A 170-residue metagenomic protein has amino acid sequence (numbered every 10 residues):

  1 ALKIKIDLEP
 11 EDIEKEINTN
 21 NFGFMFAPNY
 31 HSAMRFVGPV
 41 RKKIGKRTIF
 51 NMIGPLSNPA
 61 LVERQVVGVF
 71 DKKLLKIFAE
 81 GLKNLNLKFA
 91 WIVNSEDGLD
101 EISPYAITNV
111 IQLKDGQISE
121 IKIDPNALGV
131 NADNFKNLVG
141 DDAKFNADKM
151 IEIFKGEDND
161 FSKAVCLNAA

Functional and structural regions predicted by a protein language model:
L2-D7, K15-A170: Glycine-rich anion-binding loops and their surrounding alpha/beta cores
P10: Conserved, well-structured core segments that form the ligand-binding/active-site neighborhood of functional domains
